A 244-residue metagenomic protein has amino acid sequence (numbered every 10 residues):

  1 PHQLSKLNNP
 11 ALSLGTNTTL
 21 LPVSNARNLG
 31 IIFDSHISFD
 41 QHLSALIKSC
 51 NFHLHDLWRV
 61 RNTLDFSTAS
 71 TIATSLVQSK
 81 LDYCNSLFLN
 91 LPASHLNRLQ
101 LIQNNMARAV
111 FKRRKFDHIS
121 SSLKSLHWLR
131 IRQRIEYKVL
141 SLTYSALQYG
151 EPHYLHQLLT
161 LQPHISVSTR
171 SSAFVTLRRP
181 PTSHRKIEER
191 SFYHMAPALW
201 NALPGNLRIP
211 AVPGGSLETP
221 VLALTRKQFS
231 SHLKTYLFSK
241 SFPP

Functional and structural regions predicted by a protein language model:
P1-L7, L126-R179: A glycine-rich beta-turn/hairpin centered on an aromatic-Pro dipeptide
P1-S24: Short, conserved micro-motifs composed of acidic
N17-L87: Basic, alpha-helical interaction scaffolds
A26-H36, C50, V77, L81-L89 (+5 more regions): Short, conserved catalytic/metal-binding micro-motifs enriched in Asp/Glu and His
F66-S79, Q100, L126, R130-K138: Amphipathic alpha-helical protein-interaction segments enriched in hydrophobic
F88-Q100, Q148: Acidic, serine/threonine/proline-rich low-complexity intrinsically disordered regions
L99-A107: Short amphipathic alpha-helical coiled-coil/interface segments
R108-H118, A146-G150: Short helix-interrupting loop/turn segments at helix-coil junctions
